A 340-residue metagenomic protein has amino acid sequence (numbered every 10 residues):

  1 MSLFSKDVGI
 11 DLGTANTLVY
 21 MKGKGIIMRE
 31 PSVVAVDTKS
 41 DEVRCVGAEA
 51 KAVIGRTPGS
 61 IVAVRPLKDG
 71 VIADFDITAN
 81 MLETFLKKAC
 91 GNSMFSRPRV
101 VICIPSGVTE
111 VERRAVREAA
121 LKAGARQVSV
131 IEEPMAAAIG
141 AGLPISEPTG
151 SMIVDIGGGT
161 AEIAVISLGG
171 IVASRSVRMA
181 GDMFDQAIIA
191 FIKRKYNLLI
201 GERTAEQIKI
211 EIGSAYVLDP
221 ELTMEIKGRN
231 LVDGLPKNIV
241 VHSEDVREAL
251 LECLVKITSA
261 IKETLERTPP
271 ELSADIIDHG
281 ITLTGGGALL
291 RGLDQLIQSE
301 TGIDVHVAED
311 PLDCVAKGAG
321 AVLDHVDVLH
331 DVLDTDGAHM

Functional and structural regions predicted by a protein language model:
M1-I156, A164-T282, A288-M340: Nucleotide/phosphate-binding catalytic cleft detector across ATP-hydrolyzing and phosphate-transferring enzymes
